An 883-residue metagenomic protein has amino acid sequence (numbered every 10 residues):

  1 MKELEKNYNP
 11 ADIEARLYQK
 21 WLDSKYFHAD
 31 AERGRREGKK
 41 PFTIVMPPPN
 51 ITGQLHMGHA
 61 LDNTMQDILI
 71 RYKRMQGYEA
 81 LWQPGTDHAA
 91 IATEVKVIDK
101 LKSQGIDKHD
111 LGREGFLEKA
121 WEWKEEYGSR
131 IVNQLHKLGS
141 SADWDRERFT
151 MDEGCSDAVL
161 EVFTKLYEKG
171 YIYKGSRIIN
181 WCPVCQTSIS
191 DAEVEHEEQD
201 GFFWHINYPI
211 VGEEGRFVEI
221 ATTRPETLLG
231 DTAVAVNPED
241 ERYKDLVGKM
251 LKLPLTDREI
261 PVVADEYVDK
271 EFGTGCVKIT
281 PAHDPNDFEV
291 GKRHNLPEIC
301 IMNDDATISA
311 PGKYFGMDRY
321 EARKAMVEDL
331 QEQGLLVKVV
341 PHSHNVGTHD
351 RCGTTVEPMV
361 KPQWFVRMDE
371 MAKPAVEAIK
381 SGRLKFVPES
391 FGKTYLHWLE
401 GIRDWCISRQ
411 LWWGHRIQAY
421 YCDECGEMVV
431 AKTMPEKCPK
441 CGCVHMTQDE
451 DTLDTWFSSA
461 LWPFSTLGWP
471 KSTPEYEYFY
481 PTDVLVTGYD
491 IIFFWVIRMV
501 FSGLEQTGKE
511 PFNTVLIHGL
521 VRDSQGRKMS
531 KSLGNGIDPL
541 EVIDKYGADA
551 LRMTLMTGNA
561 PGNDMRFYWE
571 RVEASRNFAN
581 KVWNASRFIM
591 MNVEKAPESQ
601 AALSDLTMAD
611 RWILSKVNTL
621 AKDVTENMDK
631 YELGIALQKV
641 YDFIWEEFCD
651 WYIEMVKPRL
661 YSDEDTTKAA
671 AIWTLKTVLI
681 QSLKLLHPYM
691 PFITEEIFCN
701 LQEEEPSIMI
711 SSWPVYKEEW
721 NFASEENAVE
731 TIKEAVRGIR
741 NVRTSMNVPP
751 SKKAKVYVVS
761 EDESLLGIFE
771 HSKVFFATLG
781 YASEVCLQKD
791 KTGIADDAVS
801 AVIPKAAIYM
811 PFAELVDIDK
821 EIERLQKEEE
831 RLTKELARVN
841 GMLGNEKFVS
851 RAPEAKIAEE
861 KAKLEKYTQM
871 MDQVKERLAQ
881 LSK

Functional and structural regions predicted by a protein language model:
M1-M57, A80, V337, D350 (+1 more regions): Non-catalytic terminal extensions that flank enzyme cores
M1-Y8, L81, T223, G347 (+3 more regions): Auxiliary tRNA-acceptor-end handling modules of aminoacyl-tRNA synthetases
K2, R16, K20-S24, I98-F217 (+11 more regions): Residue patterns forming the tRNA-binding/recognition surfaces of aminoacyl-tRNA synthetases and related DALR
R33-V97, T150, V159, I220-T222 (+7 more regions): N-terminal catalytic cores of NTP/NDP-binding nucleotidyl/phosphoryl-transfer enzymes
G34, P47-P48, Q83-E94, E147-C155 (+3 more regions): Short, solvent-exposed turn/loop segments enriched in Gly/Ser/Thr/Pro and often Arg
A60-I68, V218-P254, V277-D284, H294-I301 (+3 more regions): Extended active-site and interfacial segments that coordinate phosphate-rich ligands in large catalytic machineries
H205, H397-F457, L461, E505-A548 (+2 more regions): Feature 926 captures the class I aminoacyl-tRNA synthetase adenylation module centered on the KMSKS loop
D257-V263, E450-Y480, E646, D650-I653: Active-site-adjacent "gating/activation" loops or surface patches in catalytic cores
